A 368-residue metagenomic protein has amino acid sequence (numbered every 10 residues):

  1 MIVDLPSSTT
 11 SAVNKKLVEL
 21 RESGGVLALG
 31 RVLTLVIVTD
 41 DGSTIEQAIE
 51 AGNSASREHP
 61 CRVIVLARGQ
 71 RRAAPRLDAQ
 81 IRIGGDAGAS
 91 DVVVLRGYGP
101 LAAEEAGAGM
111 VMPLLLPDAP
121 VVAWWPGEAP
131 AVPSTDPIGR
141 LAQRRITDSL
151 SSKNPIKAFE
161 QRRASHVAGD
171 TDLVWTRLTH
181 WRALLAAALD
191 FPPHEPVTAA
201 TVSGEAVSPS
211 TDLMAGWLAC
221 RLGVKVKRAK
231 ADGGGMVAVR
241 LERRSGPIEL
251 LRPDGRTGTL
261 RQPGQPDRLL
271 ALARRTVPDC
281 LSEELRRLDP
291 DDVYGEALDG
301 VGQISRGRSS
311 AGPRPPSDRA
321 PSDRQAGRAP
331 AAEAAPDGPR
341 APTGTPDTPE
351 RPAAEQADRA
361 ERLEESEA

Functional and structural regions predicted by a protein language model:
M1-L29, D172-D190, R287-D318, D323: Short N-terminal or domain-adjacent regulatory/targeting segments
M1-V122: An N-terminal, globular interaction/scaffold subdomain
M1-V32, R314-A368: Actinobacteria-biased recognition of intrinsically disordered, low-complexity terminal regions
R62-R71, W124-P126, S149-S152, K225-M236: A generic structural motif
D78-D86, G139-S152, G169, R240-D254: Acidic, Ser/Thr-rich peripheral helices and adjacent loops at domain boundaries
G97-A186, T198: Internal, hydrophobic cores of structured domains that mediate oligomerization or house catalytic pockets within large
I156-P247: A contiguous, surface-oriented mixed alpha/beta subdomain in the mid-to-C-terminal portion of proteins that forms
L222, G235-V237, R244-R319, D323-R328 (+2 more regions): Long, compositionally biased intrinsically disordered terminal regions
